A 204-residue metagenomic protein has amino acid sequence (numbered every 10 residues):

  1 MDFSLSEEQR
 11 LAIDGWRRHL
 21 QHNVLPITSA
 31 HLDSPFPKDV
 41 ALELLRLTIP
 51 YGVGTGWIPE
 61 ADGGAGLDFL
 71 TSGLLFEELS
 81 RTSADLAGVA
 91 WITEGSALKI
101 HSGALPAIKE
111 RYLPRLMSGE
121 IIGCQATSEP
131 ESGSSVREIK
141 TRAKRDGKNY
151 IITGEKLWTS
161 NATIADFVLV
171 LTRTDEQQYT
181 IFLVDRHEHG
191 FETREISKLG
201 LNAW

Functional and structural regions predicted by a protein language model:
M1-A90, R111, R115: Amphipathic, small/basic residue-rich leader segments at the start of a protein or domain
Q9, L20, L75, L105 (+3 more regions): Buried hydrophobic positions in well-ordered alpha/beta secondary-structure cores of metabolic enzymes
L67-F69, S135-R137, N161-A165, W204: Short glycine/proline-enriched turns and hinge-like loops at secondary-structure junctions
A87-A107, G133: N-terminal glycine-rich flavin-associated loop
G119-T127: A short, Trp-centered hydrophobic/proline-enriched beta-strand micro-motif
S135-T153: Cytochrome P450 C-terminal beta-domain/meander region
E138-K140, H187-W204: Flexible, small-/acidic-enriched active-site or ligand-binding loops
K148-N149, T153-R194: A short core secondary-structure module
